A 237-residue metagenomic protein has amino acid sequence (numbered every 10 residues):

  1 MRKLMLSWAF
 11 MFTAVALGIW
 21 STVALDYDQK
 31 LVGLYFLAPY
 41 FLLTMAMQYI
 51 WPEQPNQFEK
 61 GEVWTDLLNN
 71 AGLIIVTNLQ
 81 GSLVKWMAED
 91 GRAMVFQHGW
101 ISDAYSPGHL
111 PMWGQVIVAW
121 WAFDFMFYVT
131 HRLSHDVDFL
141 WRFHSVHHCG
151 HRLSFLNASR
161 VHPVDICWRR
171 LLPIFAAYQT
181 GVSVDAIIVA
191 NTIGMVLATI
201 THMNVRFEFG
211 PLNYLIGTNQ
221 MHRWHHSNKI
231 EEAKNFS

Functional and structural regions predicted by a protein language model:
M1-M11: N-terminal membrane topogenic signal
M11-L17: Canonical alpha-helical transmembrane segments of integral membrane proteins
G18-L31: Short, hydrophobic transmembrane alpha-helix segments
I19-S21, A46, W51, G91 (+2 more regions): Hydrophobic membrane-targeting signal helices
V32-F41, A186-G194: Hydrophobic core segments of alpha-helical transmembrane domains in multi-pass membrane proteins
Y40-N70, E89-Y105: Membrane-helix interface linkers and caps
G72-S237: Membrane-embedded catalytic scaffold of the fatty acid hydroxylase/desaturase
